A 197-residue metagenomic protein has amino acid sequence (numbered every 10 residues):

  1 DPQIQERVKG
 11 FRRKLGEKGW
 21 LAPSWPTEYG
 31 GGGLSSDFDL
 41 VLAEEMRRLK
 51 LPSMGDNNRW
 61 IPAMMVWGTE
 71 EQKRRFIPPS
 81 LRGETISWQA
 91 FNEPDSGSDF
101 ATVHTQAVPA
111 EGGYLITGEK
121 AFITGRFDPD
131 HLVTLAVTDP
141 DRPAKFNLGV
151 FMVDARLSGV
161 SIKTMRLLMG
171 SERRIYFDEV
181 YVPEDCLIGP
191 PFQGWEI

Functional and structural regions predicted by a protein language model:
K9-E84, G125-H131, A144: Internal helix-loop-helix
G19, L42-R47, L135-V137, M152-L157 (+1 more regions): Short Ser/Thr-interspersed hydrophobic loop/turn segments at strand-loop and sheet-helix junctions that line or gate
G33-E45, D99-V103, Y176, V182: Structural signature of FAD isoalloxazine-binding scaffolds in flavoprotein oxidoreductases
G83-F91, L135: A short, Trp-centered hydrophobic/proline-enriched beta-strand micro-motif
D99-T117: Cytochrome P450 C-terminal beta-domain/meander region
T102-H104, A155-P183: Flexible, small-/acidic-enriched active-site or ligand-binding loops
G113, T117-S161: A short core secondary-structure module
V180-I197: Long, acidic (Asp/Glu-rich), low-complexity accessory segments flanking structured domains
